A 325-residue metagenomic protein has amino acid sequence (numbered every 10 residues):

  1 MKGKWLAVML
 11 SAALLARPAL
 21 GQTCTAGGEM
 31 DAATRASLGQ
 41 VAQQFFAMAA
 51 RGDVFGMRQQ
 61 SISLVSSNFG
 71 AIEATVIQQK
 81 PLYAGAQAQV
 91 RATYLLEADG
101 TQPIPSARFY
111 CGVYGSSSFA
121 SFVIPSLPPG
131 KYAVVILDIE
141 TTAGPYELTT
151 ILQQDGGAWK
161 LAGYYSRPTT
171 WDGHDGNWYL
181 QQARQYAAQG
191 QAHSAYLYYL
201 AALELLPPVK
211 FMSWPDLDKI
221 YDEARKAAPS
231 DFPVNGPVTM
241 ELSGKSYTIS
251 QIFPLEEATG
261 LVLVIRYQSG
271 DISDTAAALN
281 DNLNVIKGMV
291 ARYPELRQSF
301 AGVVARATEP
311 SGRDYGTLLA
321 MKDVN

Functional and structural regions predicted by a protein language model:
M1-W5: Positively charged n-region of N-terminal signal peptides that target proteins for export
A7-R17: Bacterial N-terminal signal peptides
L20-R51, Y165-W178: Short, low-complexity N-terminal intrinsically disordered segments enriched in polar/charged residues
Q22, V134-H174, F253-S273, N284-D323: Short beta-strand edge/turn micro-motifs at domain boundaries
T25-A33, G39-Q40, F55-F119, L205-F232: Short solvent-exposed beta->alpha transition segments
A47, H174-S194: Alpha-helical segment of the N-proximal tetratricopeptide repeat
G70, I77-P145, G173, D231-I272: Surface-exposed, charged secondary-structure patches
A192-V209: TPR/TPR-like (Sel1-like) alpha-helical repeat modules
